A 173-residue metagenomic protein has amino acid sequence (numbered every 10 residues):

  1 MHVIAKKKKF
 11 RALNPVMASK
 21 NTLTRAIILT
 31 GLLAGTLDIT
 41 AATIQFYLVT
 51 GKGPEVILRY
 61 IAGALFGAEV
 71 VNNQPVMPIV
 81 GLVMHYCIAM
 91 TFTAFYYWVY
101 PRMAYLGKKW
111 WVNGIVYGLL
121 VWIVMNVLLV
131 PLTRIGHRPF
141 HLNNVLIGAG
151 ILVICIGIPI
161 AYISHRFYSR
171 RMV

Functional and structural regions predicted by a protein language model:
M1-K20: Short, Lys/Arg-rich, polar N-terminal cytosolic tail immediately upstream of the first transmembrane signal-anchor
H2-V3, I151-H165: Hydrophobic cores of alpha-helical transmembrane segments in multi-pass inner/ER membrane proteins, independent
A18-G51: N-terminal signal-anchor transmembrane alpha helix
L33-A42, I88, F92, Y117 (+3 more regions): Alpha-helical transmembrane segments of multipass membrane proteins
Y47, G51-P78: Extracytosolic (periplasmic/ER-lumenal) interhelical loops and adjacent juxtamembrane/interface segments of multi-pass
I79-Y97: Hydrophobic alpha-helical transmembrane segments
R102-I123: Internal alpha-helical transmembrane segments of multi-pass membrane proteins
V127-I147: Interfacial helix-loop-helix junctions of multi-pass membrane proteins
